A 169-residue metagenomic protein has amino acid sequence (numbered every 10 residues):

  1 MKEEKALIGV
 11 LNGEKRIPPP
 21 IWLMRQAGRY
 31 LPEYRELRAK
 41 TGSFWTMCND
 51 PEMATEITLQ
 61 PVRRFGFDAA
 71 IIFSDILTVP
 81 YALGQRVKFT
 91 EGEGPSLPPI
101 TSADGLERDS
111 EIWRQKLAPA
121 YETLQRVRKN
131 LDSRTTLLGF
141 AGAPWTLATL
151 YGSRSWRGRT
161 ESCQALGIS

Functional and structural regions predicted by a protein language model:
M1-F89: N-terminal basic, low-complexity leaders that serve as flexible interaction/assembly modules and, when applicable, as
K88-S169: Active-site-proximal, glycine-rich beta->alpha crossover segments in alpha/beta enzymes that shape flexible
